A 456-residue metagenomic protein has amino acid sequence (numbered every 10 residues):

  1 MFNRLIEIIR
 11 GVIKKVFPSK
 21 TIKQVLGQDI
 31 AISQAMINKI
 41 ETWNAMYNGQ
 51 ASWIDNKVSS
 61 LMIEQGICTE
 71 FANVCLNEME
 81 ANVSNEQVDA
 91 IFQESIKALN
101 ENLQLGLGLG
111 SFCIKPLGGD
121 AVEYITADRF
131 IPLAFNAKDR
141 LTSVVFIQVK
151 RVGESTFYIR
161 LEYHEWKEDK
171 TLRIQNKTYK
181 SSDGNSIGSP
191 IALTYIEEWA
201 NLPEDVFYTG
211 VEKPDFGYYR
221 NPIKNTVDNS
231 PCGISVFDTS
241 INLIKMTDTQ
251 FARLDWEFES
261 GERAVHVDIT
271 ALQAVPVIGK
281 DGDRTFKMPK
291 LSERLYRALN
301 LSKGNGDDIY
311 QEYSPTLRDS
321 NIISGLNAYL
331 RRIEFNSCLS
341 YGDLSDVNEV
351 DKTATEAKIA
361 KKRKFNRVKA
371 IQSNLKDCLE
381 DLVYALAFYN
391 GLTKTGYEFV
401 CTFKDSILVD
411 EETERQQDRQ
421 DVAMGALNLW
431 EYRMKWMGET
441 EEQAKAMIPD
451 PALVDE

Functional and structural regions predicted by a protein language model:
M1-T142, V152, T285, V347: Extended, helix-rich architectural segments
K20-V25, D29, V122, A271-L291 (+2 more regions): Charge-rich, acidic-biased intrinsically disordered regions
S33-K39, M46, I323, Y341-S345 (+3 more regions): Extended hydrophobic-aromatic, low-complexity segments
M62-G66, F71, C75-M79, N336-S337 (+4 more regions): Generic structural signal for hydrophobic core residues of well-folded globular domains
S95-G110, K115, E259, P315-L408 (+2 more regions): C-terminal amphipathic alpha-helical
C113-I234: Extended, regular secondary-structure scaffolds
A200-I359, F399-S406, E412: Extended, charged amphipathic alpha-helical segments
E411-D455: Charged substrate- and nucleic-acid-binding regions of tRNA-handling and nucleotidyl-transfer enzymes, centered on
